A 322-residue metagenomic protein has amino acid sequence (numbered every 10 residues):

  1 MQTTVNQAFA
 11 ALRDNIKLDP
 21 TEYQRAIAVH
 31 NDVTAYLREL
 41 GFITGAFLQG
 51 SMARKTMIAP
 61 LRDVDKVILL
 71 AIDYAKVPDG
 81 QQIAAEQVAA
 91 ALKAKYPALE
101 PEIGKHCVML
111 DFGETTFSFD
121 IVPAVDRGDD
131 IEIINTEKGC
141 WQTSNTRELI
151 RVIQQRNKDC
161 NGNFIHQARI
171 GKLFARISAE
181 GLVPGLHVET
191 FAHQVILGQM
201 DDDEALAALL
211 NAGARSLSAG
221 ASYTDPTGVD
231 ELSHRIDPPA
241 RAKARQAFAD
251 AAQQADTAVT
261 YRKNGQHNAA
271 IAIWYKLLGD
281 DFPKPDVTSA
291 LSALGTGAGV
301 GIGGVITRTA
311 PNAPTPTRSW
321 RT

Functional and structural regions predicted by a protein language model:
M1-L48, A53-L61, I72-G80, W320-T322: N-terminal regions immediately upstream of nucleotidyltransferase
M1-Q2, D225-T322: Terminal (often C-terminal) interaction modules
I16, G213-A221, A255, V259-R262: Short, flexible helical or helix-coil boundary motifs
P20-R25, L48, P60-V122: Histidine/cysteine- and/or acidic
T21, I27-H30, T34, I103-G228 (+2 more regions): Catalytic cores of NTP-dependent nucleotidyl/adenyl transfer enzymes across multiple folds
D32-F42, Q87-K95, F174: Generic non-transmembrane alpha-helical segments
A53-R54, P97, R176-S178: Short beta-turn/strand-loop junction motif enriched in small, turn-promoting residues
